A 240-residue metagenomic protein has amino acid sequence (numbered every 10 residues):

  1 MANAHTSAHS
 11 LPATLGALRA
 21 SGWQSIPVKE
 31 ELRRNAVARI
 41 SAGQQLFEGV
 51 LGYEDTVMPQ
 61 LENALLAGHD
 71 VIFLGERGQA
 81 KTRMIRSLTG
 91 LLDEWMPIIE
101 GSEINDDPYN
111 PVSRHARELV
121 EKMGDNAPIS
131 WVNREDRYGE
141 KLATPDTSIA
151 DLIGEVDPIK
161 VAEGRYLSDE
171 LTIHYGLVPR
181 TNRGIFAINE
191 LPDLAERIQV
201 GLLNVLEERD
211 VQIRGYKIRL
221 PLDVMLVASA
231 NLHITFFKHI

Functional and structural regions predicted by a protein language model:
A2-I240: Conserved ASCE/P-loop NTPase catalytic core
